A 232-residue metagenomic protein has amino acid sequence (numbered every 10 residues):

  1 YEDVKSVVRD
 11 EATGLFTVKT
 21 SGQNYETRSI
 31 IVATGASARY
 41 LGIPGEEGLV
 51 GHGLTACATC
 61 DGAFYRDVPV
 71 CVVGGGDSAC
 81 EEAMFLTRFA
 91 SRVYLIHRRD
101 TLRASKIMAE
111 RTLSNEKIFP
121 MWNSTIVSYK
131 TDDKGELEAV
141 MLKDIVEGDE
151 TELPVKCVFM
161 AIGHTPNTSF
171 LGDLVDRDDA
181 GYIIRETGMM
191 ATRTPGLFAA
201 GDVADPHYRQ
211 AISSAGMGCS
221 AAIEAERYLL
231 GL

Functional and structural regions predicted by a protein language model:
Y1-K19, Y25, T87-T187, R227-G231: A Rossmann-like FAD-binding core segment of flavoenzymes
V32-A33, V72, M160-A161: Redox-cofactor binding/interface segments in oxidoreductases and associated redox assembly factors
S37, G42, E47-F64, A161-Y208 (+2 more regions): FAD-site-proximal beta/loop scaffold in flavoenzymes
G74-G76: Glycine-rich Rossmann-fold phosphate-binding loop(s) that bind the pyrophosphate of adenine dinucleotide cofactors
A79-C80: N-terminal Rossmann-fold NAD(P) dinucleotide-binding loop
A83-M84: Generic hydrophobic/aromatic pocket-lining and core-packing "Φ" positions
S213-L229: An active-site-proximal "capping" alpha-helix that borders the catalytic cofactor pocket
